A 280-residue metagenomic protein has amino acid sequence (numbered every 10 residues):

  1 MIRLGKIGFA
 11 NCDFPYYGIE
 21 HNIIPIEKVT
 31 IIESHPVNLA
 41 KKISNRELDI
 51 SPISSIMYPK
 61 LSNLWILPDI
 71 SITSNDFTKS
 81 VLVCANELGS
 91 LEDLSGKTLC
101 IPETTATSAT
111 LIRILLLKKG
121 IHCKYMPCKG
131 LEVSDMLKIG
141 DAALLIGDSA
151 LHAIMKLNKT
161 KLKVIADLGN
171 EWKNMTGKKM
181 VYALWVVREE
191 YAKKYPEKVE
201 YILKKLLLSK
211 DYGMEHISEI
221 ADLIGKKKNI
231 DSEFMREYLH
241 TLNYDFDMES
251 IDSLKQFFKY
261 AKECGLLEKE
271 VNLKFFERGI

Functional and structural regions predicted by a protein language model:
I2-H21, S80-D141, D148-H152, D252: Bilobed "Venus flytrap"/periplasmic-binding protein-like clamshell domains and structurally analogous long
A10-N11, H35-P36, R46-K60, I70 (+3 more regions): Beta->alpha turn/N-cap motifs
I23-I32, K119-K129, L266-L273: A local structural motif
I43-S44, D135-L137, A261: Hydrophobic residues within well-ordered alpha-helices
W65-T73: A structural signal for short loop-to-beta-strand junctions that line the ligand-binding cleft of periplasmic/secreted
K129-I220: Pocket-lining segment of extracytoplasmic ligand-binding domains
K193-Y260: Secondary-structure end/capping motifs
I251, K259-I280: Long, low-complexity C-terminal extensions of enzymes
